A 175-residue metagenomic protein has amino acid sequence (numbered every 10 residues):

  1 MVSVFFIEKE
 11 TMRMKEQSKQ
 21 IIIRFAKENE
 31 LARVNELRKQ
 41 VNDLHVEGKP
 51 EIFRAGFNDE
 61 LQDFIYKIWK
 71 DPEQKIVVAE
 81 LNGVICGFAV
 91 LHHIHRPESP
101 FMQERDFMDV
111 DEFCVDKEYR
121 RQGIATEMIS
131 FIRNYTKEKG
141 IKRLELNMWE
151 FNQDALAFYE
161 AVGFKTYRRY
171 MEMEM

Functional and structural regions predicted by a protein language model:
V2-N29: Conserved N-terminal entry element of GNAT/NAT acetyltransferase domains
D43-I65: Conserved GNAT-fold acetyl-CoA-binding loop/helix
D63-V78: A short helix-loop-beta-strand connector motif used in the catalytic cores of GNAT acetyltransferases and, in some
V78, V84-H93, D109, C114: Conserved beta-strand in the GNAT
F101-K117, N147, E172: Conserved acetyl-CoA binding element of GNAT-fold acetyltransferases
E112-V115, R121-N134, A161: Conserved acetyl-CoA-binding loop-helix of GNAT-fold acetyltransferases
T126, E150-R168: Conserved active-site alpha-helix within GNAT-family acetyltransferase domains
T136-N147: Conserved GNAT acetyl-CoA-binding A-motif
